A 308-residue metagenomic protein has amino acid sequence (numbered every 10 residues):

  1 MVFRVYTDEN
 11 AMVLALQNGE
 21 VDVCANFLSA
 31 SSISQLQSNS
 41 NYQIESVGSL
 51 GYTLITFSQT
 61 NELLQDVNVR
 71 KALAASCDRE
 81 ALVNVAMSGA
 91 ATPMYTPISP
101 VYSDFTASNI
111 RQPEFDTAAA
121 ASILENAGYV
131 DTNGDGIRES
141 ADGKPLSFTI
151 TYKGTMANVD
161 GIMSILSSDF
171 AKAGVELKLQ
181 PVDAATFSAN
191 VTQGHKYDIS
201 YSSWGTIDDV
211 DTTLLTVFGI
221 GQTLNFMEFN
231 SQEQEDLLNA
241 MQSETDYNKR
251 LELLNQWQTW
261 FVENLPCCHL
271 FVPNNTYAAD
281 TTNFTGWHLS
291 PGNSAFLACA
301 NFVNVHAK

Functional and structural regions predicted by a protein language model:
V2-N61, N68, A72, E80 (+1 more regions): Extracellular/periplasmic solute-recognition and catalytic clefts
Y6-A11, N18, N26-A30, L63-N68 (+6 more regions): Soluble non-cytosolic domains of exported or imported proteins
V13, Q17, A30-Q37, L54 (+13 more regions): Extracytoplasmic/secreted envelope proteins and their assembly/folding machinery, especially bacterial periplasmic
C24-A30, V47-G51, V182, I199-T213 (+1 more regions): Ligand-binding clamshell of periplasmic/extracellular solute-binding protein-like
Q35-V47, T56-V67, S103-S122, T132-L146 (+3 more regions): Short, solvent-exposed loop/beta-turn-alpha elements that line the ligand-binding surface or hinge of extracytoplasmic
Q65-S168, Q256, H306-A307: Append "and occasionally in soluble cytosolic enzymes with long acidic Gly/Pro-rich linkers
V130-T206, Y247, N275: Ligand/substrate-recognition segments at binding pockets and active sites
